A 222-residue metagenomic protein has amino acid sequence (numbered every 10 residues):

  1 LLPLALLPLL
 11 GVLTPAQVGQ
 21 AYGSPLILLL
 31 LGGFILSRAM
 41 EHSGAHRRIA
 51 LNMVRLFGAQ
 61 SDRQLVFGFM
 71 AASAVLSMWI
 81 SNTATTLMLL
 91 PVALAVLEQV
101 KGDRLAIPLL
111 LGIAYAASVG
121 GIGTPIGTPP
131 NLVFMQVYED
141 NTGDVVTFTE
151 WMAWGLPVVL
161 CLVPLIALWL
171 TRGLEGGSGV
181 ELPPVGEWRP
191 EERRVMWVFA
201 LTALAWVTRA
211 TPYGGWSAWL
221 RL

Functional and structural regions predicted by a protein language model:
L1-L29, E150-L222: Hydrophobic transmembrane alpha-helices of multi-pass small-molecule transporters
P3-L7, A21, L29-L30, F34 (+5 more regions): Alpha-helical transmembrane segments of multi-pass membrane proteins, especially transporters and channels
G19-Q20, R48-G58, A95-E98, P183-P184: Short amphipathic alpha-helical coupling elements at transmembrane boundaries
G19-R47, M70-M78, N82, M196: Core transmembrane alpha-helical segments of multi-pass membrane transporters/permeases
I27-L31, M40, R47, T83-P91 (+5 more regions): Residue-level signal for the membrane-embedded core of alpha-helical transmembrane segments, especially mid-helix
A45-A50, A84, M88, N131-F134 (+1 more regions): Juxtamembrane interface elements at the cytosolic ends of transmembrane helices in multi-pass membrane proteins
V54-I122, P129-T142: Hydrophobic transmembrane alpha-helices that form the pore/transport pathway of multi-pass ion and small-solute
